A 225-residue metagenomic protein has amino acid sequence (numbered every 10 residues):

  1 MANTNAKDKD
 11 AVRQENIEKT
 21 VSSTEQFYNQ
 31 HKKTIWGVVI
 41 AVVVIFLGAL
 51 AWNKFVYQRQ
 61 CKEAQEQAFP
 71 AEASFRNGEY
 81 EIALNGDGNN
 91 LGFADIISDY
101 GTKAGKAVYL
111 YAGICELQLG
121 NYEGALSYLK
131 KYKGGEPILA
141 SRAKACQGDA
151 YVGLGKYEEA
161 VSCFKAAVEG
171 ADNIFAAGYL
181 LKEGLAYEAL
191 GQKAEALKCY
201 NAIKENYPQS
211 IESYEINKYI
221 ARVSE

Functional and structural regions predicted by a protein language model:
A2-A41: N-terminal positive-inside, membrane-proximal cytosolic segments immediately preceding the first
I96-K106, L119, K133-S141, E169-A176 (+1 more regions): Short solvent-exposed coil/turn linkers within tandem alpha-helical repeat scaffolds
